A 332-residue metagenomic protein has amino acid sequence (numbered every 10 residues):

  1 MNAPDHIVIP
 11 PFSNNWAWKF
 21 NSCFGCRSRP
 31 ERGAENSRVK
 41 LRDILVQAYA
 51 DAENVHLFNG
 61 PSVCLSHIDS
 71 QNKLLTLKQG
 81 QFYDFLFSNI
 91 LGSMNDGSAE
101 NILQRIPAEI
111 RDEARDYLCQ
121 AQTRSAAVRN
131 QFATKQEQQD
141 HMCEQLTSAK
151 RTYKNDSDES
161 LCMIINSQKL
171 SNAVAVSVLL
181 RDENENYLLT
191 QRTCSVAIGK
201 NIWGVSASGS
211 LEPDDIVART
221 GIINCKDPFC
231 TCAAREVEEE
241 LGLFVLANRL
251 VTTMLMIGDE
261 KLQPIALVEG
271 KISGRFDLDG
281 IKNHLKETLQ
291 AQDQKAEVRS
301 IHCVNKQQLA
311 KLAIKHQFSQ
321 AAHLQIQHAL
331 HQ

Functional and structural regions predicted by a protein language model:
M1-R235, L243-Q332: N-terminal leader/linker segments that precede catalytic domains of diphosphate-processing enzymes
E238: Juxtacatalytic substrate-recognition/specificity segment
